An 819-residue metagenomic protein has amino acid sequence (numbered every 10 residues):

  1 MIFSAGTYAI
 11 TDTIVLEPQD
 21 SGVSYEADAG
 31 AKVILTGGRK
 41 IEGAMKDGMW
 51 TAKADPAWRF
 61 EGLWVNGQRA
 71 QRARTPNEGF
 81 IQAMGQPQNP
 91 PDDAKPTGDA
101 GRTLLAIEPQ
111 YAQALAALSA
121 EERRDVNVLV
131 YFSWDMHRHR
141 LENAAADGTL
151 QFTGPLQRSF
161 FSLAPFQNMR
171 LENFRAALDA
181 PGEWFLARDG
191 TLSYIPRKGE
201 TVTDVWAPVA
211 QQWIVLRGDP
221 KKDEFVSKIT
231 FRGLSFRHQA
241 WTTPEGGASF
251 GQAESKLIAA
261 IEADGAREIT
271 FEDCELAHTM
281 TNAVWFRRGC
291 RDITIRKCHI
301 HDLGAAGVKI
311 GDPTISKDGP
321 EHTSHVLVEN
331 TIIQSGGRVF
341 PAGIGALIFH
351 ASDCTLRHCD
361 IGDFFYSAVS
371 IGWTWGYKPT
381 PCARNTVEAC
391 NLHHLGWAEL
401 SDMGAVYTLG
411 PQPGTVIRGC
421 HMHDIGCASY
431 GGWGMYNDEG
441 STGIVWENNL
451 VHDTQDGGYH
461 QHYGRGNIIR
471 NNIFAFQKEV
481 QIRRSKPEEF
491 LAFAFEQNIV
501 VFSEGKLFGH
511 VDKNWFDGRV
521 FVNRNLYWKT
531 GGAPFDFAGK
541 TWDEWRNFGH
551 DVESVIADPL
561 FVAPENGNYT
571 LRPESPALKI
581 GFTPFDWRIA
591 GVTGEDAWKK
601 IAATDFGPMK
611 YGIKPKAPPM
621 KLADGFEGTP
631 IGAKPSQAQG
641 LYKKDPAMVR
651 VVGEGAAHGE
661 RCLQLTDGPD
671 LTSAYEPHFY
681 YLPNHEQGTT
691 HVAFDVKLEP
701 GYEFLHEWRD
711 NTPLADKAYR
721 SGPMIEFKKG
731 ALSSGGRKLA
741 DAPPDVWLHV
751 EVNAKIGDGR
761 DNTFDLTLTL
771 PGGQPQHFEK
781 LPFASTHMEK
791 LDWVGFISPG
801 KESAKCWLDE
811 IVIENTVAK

Functional and structural regions predicted by a protein language model:
M1-E275, S316-P320, H550-A557, N566-A617: Extracellular polysaccharide-degrading/modifying enzymes targeting complex plant/algal/animal polysaccharides
T13, W241-A263, A277, T281-R287 (+6 more regions): Glycine- and acidic/polar-rich repeat regions and solenoidal domains
F236, Y527, G628, H685-Q687 (+3 more regions): Solvent-exposed strand-to-loop "edge" motifs in beta-rich extracellular domains
F626, F694, P744, H749-L781: Carbohydrate-binding surfaces in secreted/extracellular proteins
P630-Q664: Extracellular glycan-recognition surfaces and repeat-rich motifs
A656-K729: Secretory/extracellular carbohydrate-interaction modules and structurally similar beta-sandwich "look-alikes"
A731-E751: Short, aromatic/His-centered strand-loop micro-motif at the edge of beta-sheets
Q776-W807: Flexible glycan-contacting loops in extracellular carbohydrate-active proteins
